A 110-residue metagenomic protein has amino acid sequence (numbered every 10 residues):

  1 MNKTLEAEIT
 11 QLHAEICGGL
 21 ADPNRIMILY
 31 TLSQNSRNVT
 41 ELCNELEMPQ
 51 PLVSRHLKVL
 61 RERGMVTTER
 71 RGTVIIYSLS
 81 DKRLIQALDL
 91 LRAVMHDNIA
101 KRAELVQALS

Functional and structural regions predicted by a protein language model:
M1-L12, L84-S110: Amphipathic alpha-helical dimerization/coiled-coil segments that flank or bridge DNA-binding/regulatory modules
E8-L52, V74-R83: N-terminal helix-turn-helix DNA-binding core of bacterial DNA-binding proteins
D22, I26, V59, T68: Functionally critical, cavity-lining and gating residues within the transmembrane helices of 12-TM secondary
N24-I28, V39, G64, N98 (+2 more regions): Secondary-structure transition/capping residues
Q34-R37, T68, L90: Hydrophobic alpha-helical membrane context
H56: Residues within the DNA-recognition helix of helix-turn-helix
R61-R71, S78: Beta-hairpin "wing" of winged helix-turn-helix
